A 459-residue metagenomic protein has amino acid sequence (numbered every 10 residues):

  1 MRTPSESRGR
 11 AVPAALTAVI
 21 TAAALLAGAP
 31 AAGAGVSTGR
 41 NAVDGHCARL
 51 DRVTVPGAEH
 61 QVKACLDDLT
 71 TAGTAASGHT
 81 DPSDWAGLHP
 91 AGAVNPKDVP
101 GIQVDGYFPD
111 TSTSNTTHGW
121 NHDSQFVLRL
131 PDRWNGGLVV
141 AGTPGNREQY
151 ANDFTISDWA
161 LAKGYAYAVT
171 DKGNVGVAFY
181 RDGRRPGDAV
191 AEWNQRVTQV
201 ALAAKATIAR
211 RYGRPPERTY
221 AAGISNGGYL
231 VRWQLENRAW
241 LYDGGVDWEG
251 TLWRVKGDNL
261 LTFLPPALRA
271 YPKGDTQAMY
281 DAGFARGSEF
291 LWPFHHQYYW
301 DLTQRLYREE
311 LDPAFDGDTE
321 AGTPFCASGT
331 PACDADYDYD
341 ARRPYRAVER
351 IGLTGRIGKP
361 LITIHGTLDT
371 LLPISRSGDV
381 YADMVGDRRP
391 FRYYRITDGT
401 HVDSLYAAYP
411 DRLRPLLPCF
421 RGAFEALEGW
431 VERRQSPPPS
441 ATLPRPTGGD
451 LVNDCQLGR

Functional and structural regions predicted by a protein language model:
M1-G35: Secretory targeting and sorting signals
S37-T116, W120-S124, G250-R356, P438 (+2 more regions): Accessory cap/linker subdomain of secreted extracellular hydrolases
V104, T113, T117, L138 (+2 more regions): A fold-wide structural signal in alpha/beta-hydrolase
L130-N135, P186-Q195, Q199, A203-S225: Gly/Ser-rich "nucleophile elbow"/oxyanion-hole loop immediately N-terminal to the catalytic nucleophile in hydrolases
L138-G142, A166-D171, R218-G223, G244-W248 (+2 more regions): Structural recognition of the beta-strand scaffold that forms the well-ordered cores of secreted hydrolase catalytic
A141-L202, R210, S404-R412: Cap/lid segment of the alpha/beta-hydrolase catalytic domain
E148, R218-A267: Primarily recognizes the serine-hydrolase "nucleophile elbow" in alpha/beta-hydrolase and SGNH/GDSL folds
F315-R459: C-terminal subdomain of alpha/beta-hydrolase-fold enzymes, centered on the catalytic histidine and its supporting
